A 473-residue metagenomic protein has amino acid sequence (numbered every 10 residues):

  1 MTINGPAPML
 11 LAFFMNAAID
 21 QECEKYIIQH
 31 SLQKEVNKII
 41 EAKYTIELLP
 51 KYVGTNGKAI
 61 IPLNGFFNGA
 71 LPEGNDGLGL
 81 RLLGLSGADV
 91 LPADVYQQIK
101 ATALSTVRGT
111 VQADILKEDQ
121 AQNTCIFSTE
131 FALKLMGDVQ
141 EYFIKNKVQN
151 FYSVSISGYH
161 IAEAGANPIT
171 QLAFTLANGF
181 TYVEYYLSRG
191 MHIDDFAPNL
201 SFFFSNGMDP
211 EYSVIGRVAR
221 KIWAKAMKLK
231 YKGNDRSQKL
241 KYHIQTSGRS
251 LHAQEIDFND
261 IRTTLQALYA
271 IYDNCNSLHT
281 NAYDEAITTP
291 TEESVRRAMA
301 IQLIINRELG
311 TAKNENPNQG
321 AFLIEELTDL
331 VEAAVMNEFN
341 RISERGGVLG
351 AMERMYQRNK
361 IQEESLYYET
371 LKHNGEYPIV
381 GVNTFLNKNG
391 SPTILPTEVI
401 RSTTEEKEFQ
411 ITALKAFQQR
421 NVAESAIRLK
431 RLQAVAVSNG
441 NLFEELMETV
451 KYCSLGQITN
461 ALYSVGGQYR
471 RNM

Functional and structural regions predicted by a protein language model:
M1-S205, E211-Y212, K230, K239-H243 (+3 more regions): Catalytic alpha/beta active-site cores
P6-L11, V36-E41, L116-N123, Y159-A166 (+13 more regions): Flexible loop/turn segments at secondary-structure boundaries
M9, V218, N259-R262, R296 (+3 more regions): Charged, alpha-helix-enriched surfaces in structured cytosolic catalytic cores of large nucleotide-utilizing machines
N16-I19, C23-E24, E41, G54 (+16 more regions): Generic secondary-structure signature for well-ordered alpha-helical cores
A88-A93, I126-K134, S247-E255, E424-A436: A short, flexible low-complexity segment enriched in Lys/Arg and Gly/Pro that occurs in N-terminal basic tails
L135-G137, S157, I169-Y182, D194-D195 (+1 more regions): Active-site capping/gating regions of soluble enzymes
A300-L303, R307-M473: Flexible, glycine-rich loop/tail regions that form catalytic "lids" or insertion modules at the edges of active sites
